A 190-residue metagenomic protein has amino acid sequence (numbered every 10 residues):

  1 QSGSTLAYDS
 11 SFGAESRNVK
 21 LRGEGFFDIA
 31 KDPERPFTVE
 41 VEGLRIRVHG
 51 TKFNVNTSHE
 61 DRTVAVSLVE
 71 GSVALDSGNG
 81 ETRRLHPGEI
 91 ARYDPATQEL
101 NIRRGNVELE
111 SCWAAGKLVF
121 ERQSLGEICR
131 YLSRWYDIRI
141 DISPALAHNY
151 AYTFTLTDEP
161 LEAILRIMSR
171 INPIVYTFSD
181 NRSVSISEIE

Functional and structural regions predicted by a protein language model:
Q1-E190: A residue-level detector for the "anchor" residue at the start of short, highly conserved motifs
